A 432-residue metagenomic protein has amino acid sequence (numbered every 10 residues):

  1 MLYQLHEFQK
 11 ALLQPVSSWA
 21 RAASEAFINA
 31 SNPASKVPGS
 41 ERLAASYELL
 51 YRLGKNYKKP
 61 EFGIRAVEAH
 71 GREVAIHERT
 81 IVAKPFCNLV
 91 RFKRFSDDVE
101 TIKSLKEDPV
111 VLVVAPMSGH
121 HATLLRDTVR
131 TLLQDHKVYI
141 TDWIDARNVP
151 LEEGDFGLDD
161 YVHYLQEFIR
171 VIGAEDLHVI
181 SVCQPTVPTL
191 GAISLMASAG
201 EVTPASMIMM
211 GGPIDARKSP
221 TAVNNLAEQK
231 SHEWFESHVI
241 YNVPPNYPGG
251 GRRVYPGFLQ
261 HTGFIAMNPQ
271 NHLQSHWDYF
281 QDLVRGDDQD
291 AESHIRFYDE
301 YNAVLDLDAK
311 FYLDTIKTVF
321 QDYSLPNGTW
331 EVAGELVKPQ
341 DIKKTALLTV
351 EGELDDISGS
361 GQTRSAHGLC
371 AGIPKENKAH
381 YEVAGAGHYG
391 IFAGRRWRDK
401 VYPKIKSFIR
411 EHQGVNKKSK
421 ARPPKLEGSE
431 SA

Functional and structural regions predicted by a protein language model:
M1-A45, A174, A192-K310: Alpha/beta-hydrolase-fold enzymes
G63-E68, R72-V149: Short, surface-exposed "cap/lid" segments of acyl-processing enzymes
N148-L151, D160-L177, T189-L190, S194: Conserved acidic catalytic loop of the alpha/beta-hydrolase fold
H178-C183, S206-I208: Residue in the alpha/beta-hydrolase core beta-strand immediately N-terminal to the catalytic nucleophile
F320-P339: Active-site nucleophile elbow and catalytic-triad environment of alpha/beta-hydrolase enzymes
I342-K343, L348-E351, D355: Short beta-strand/loop motif that positions the catalytic acidic residue of the alpha/beta-hydrolase fold
D356-Q362: Conserved alpha/beta-hydrolase "acid-adjacent" motif
V383-D399: Catalytic histidine-centered segment of alpha/beta-hydrolase-like enzymes
